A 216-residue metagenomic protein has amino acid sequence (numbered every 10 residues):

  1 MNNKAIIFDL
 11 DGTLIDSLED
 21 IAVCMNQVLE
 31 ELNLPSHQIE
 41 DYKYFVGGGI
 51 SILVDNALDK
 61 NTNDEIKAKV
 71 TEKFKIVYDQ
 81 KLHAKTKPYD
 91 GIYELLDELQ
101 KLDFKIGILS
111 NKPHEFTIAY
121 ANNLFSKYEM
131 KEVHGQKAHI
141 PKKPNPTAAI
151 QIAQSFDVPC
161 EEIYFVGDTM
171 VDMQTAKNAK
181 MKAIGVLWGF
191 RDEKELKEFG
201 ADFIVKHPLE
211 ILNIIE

Functional and structural regions predicted by a protein language model:
M1-K4, H114, I118-E216: Asp-based, Mg2+/Mn2+-dependent phosphohydrolase catalytic module
M1-Y44: Active-site neighborhood of HAD-like aspartate-dependent phosphohydrolases
I21-A22, G47-S51, K67, T71 (+4 more regions): A general structural signal for well-ordered alpha-helical segments in protein cores
V28-L29, G49-D64, Y120, I152-A153: Helix-loop "lid/cap" segments that line or gate small-molecule binding pockets
E30-S36, K60-E65, K101-D103, F125-E129 (+1 more regions): Short helix-capping segments at alpha-helix termini
D55-E94: Metal-dependent phosphoesterase signature
I92-N122: Substrate-recognition element of Asp-dependent hydrolases with the DxDx(T/V) motif
